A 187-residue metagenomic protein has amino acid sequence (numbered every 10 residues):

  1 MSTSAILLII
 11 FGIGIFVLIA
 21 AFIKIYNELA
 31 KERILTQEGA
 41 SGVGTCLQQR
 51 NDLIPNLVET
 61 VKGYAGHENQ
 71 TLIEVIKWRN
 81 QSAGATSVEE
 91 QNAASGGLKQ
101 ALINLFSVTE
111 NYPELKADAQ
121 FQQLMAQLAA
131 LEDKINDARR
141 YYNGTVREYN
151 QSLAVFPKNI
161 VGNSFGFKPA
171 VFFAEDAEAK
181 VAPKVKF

Functional and structural regions predicted by a protein language model:
M1-F187: A helix-centric hydrophobic-segment signal that preferentially recognizes long, alpha-helical stretches used
